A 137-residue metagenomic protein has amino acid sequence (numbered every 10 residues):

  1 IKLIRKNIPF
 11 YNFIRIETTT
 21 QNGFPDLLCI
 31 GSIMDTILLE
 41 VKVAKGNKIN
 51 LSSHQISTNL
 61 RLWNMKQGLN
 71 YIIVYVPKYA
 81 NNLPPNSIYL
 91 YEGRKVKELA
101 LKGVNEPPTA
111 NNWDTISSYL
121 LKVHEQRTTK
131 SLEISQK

Functional and structural regions predicted by a protein language model:
I1-T18, S32: Acidic-basic catalytic patches of nuclease active cores, encompassing PD-(D/E)XK and other metal-cofactor nuclease
R5, L60-N64: N-terminal cationic-hydrophobic initiation segments that often serve targeting/anchoring roles
R15-I16, L38-V41, I73: Short, conserved beta-strand edge motifs with alternating hydrophobic and charged residues
G23: Beta-rich catalytic cores
L27-C29, M34-K45: Conserved catalytic cores of phosphodiester-cleaving nucleases, focusing on short active-site segments
K45-S57: Active-site-adjacent loop/helix micro-motif of nuclease/hydrolase catalytic cores
W63-V96: Nucleic-acid nuclease catalytic cores
G103-K137: Charged phosphate-binding loop/patch that engages nucleotide di/tri-phosphates or the phosphate backbone of nucleic
